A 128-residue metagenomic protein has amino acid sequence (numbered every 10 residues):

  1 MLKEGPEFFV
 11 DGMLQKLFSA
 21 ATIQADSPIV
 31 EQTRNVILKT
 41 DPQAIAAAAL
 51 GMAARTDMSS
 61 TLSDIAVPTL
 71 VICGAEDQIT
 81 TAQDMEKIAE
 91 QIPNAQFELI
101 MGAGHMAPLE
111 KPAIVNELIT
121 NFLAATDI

Functional and structural regions predicted by a protein language model:
M1, I37, A53, D77-T80 (+1 more regions): Glycosyltransferase donor-binding loop in the core domain
E4-D64: Conserved alpha/beta-hydrolase catalytic His-Asp/Glu region
P6, P42, T81, P108-P112 (+1 more regions): Amphipathic alpha-helical segment in the mid-to-C-terminal domain of diverse UDP/GDP-sugar glycosyltransferases
M13, A49, I88, V115 (+2 more regions): Hydrophobic "lid"/C-terminal helical patch of Rossmann-like NAD(P)-dependent dehydrogenase/epimerase domains
T61, P68-L70, P93-Q96: Structural signature of beta-strand start/N-cap positions in the alpha/beta core of ABC transporter nucleotide-binding
I65, V71-C73, D77: Short beta-strand/loop motif that positions the catalytic acidic residue of the alpha/beta-hydrolase fold
V67, T81-E90: Short alpha-helix in the alpha/beta-hydrolase fold that links the catalytic acid
N94-I128: Catalytic active-site module of serine/aspartate enzymes centered on a nucleophile-bearing elbow/loop
